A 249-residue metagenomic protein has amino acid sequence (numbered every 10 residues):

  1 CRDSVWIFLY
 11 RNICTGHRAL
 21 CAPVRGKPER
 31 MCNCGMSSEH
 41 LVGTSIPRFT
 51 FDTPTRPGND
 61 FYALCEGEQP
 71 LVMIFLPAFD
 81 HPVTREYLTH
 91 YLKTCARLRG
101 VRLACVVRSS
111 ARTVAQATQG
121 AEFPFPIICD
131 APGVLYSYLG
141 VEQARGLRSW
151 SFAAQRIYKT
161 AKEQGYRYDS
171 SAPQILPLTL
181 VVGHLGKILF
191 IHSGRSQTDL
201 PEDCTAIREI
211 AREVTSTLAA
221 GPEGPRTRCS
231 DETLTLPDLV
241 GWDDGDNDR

Functional and structural regions predicted by a protein language model:
C1, C14, C21, C32-C34: Cysteine-centered motifs
C32-A63: N-terminal "domain-start" segment that seeds a small globular fold
F61-L92: Short active-site neighborhood of thiol/selenol oxidoreductases, capturing the structured segment around
E86-Y138: Structural microenvironment flanking redox-active thiols in thiol-disulfide oxidoreductases
D130-D199: Thiol/selenol-based redox catalytic cores and closely related redox-interacting motifs
Q197-E213: A short, polar/charged loop-to-alpha-helix boundary motif
T217-R249: Cysteine/selenocysteine-centered motifs that mediate thiol-based redox chemistry or coordinate metal-sulfur cofactors
